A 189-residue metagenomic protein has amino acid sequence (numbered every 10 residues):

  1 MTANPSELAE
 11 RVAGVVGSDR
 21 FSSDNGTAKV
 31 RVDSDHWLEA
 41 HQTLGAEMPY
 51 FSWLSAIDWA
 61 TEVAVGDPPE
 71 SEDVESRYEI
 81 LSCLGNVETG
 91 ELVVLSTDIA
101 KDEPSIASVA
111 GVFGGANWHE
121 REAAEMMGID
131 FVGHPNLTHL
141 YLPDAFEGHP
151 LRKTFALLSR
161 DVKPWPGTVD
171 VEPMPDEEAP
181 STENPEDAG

Functional and structural regions predicted by a protein language model:
M1-G189: Terminal low-complexity/charged segments
